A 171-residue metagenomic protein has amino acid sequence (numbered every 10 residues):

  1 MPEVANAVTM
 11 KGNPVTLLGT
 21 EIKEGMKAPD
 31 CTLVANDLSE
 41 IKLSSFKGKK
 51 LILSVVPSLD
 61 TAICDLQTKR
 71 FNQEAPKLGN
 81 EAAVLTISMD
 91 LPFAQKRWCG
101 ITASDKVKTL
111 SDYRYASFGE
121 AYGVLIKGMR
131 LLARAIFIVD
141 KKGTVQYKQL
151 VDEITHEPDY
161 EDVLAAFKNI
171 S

Functional and structural regions predicted by a protein language model:
M1-S171: Chalcogenol-based redox active-site neighborhoods
